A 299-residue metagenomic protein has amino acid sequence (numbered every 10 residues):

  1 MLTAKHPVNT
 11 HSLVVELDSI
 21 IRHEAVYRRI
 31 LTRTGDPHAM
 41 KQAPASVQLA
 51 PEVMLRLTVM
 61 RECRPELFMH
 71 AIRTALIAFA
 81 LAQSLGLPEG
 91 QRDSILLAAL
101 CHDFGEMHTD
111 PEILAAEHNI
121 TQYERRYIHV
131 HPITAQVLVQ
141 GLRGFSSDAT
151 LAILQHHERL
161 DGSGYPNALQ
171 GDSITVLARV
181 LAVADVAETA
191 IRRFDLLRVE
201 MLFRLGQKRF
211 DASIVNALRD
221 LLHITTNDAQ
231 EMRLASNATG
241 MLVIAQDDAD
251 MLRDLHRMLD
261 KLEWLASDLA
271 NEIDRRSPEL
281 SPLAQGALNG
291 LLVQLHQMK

Functional and structural regions predicted by a protein language model:
L2-H129, I133-D148, E231-M232, S236-T239 (+2 more regions): Acidic/His-rich, divalent-metal-binding segments that scaffold phosphate/diphosphate chemistry
A82, E188-I191: Short amphipathic alpha-helical interaction patches enriched in hydrophobic/aromatic residues with interspersed Lys/Arg
A99, Q140-A182, F194-M298: Histidine/acidic-rich helix-loop-helix segments that form or flank divalent-metal centers in metalloenzyme catalytic
M107, G162, A190: Catalytic P-loop NTPase motifs of RecA-like helicase/translocase cores
Y123-E124, T134, T189, M201-R204: Phosphate/pyrophosphate-binding active-site loops
